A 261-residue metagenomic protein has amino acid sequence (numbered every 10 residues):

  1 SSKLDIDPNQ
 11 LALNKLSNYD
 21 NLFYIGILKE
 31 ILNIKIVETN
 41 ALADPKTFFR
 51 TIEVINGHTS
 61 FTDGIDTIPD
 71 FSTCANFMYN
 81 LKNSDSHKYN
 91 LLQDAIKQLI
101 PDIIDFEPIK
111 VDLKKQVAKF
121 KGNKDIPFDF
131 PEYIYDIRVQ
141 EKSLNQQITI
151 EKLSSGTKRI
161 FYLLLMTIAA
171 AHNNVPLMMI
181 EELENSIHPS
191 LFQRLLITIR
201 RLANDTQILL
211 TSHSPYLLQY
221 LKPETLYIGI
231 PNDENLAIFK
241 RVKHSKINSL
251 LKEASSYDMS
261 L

Functional and structural regions predicted by a protein language model:
S1, I160-M166, T211-S214: Phosphate-binding glycine-rich loops of NTP-binding sites
S1-K110: Electropositive, glycine-dotted interaction segments that contact anionic polymers or phosphate-rich ligands
P45-R50, K115-K124, I238, L250: Short, solvent-exposed polar/charged micro-motifs at secondary-structure junctions
S72-I150, S260: Extended helical coiled-coil dimerization/tether regions that scaffold and oligomerize large DNA-maintenance assemblies
Q93, I150-S154, L164-T167, E184 (+2 more regions): Generic hydrophobic alpha-helical scaffold/packing signal
E132-N145, T149-I180, S190-L191: GG-anchored amphipathic helix commonly corresponding to the ABC/SMC/Rad50 NBD signature/C-loop
N185-P189, Q193: Conserved D-loop-proximal element of ABC-family nucleotide-binding domains
Q193-L261: C-terminal lobe/lid and adjacent interdomain/linker elements of RecA-like ASCE P-loop ATPase modules
